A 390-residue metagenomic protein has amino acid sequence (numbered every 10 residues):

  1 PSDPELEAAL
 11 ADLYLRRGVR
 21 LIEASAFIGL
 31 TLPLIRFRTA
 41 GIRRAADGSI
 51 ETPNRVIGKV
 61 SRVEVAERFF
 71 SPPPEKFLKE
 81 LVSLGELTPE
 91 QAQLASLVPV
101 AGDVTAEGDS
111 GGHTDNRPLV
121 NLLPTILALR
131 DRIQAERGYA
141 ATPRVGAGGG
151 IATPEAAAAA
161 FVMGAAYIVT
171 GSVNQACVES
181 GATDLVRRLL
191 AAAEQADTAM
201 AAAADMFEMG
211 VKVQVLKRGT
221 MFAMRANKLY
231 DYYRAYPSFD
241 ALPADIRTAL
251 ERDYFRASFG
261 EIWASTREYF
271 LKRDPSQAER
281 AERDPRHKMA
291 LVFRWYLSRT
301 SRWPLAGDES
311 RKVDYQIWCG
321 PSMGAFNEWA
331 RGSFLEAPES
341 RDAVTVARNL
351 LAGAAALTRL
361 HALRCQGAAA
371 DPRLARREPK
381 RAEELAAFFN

Functional and structural regions predicted by a protein language model:
D3-V145, P154-A166, T170-S172, A176: Alpha/beta enzyme core
P4, L30-L34, I50-V60, A192-K228: Extended charged low-complexity segments that act as oligomerization/scaffolding linkers
R16-R17, G85, Q93-S110, G210-N390: C-terminal extensions of enzymes
F37, I42, S172-M200: Conserved catalytic cores of soluble enzyme domains, especially glycine-rich substrate-binding beta-alpha loops
R38, V169-T170, G181-L189, P237-F255: Repeat-unit-sized solenoid/scaffold elements
V120, P124-A140, P154-F161, A191-E194 (+4 more regions): Non-transmembrane, aqueous-exposed alpha-helical and coiled segments at domain scale
I151: Active-site metal-binding loops of divalent metal-dependent hydrolases
